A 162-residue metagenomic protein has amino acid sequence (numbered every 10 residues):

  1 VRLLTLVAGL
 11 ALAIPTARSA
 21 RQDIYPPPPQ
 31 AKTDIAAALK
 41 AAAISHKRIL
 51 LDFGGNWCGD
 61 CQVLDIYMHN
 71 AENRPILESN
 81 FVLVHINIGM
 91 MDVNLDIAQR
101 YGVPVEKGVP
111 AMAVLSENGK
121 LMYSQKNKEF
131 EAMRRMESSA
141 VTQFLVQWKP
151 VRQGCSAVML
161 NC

Functional and structural regions predicted by a protein language model:
T5-A13: Bacterial N-terminal signal peptides
R18-A38: N-terminal "domain-start" segment that seeds a small globular fold
P29-A31, F53, I66, N70-L95: Thiol-based oxidoreductase modules, predominantly thioredoxin-like and allied folds used for disulfide exchange
A43-I44, P75-E78, V103-G108: Extracellular/periplasmic catalytic domains that process cell-envelope and extracellular macromolecules
S45-C58: Short active-site neighborhood of thiol/selenol oxidoreductases, capturing the structured segment around
G55-D60, Y67, I88-V93, G119-L121 (+1 more regions): Solvent-exposed loop/turn segments at secondary-structure junctions within structured extracellular/periplasmic domains
G89-V109, L115-N118: Structural alpha/beta surface segment adjacent to cysteine/selenocysteine redox centers across thiol/disulfide enzymes
K107-G154: Non-catalytic, surface beta->alpha helical segment in thiol-disulfide oxidoreductase systems
